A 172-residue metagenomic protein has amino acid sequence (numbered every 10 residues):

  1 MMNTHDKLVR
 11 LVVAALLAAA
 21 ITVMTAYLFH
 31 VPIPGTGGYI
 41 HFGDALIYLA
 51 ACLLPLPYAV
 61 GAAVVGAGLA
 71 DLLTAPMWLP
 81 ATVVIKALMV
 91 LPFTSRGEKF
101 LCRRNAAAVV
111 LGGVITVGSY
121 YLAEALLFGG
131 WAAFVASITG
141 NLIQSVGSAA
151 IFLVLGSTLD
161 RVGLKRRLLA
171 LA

Functional and structural regions predicted by a protein language model:
M1-A172: Loop-helix junctions at membrane interfaces
